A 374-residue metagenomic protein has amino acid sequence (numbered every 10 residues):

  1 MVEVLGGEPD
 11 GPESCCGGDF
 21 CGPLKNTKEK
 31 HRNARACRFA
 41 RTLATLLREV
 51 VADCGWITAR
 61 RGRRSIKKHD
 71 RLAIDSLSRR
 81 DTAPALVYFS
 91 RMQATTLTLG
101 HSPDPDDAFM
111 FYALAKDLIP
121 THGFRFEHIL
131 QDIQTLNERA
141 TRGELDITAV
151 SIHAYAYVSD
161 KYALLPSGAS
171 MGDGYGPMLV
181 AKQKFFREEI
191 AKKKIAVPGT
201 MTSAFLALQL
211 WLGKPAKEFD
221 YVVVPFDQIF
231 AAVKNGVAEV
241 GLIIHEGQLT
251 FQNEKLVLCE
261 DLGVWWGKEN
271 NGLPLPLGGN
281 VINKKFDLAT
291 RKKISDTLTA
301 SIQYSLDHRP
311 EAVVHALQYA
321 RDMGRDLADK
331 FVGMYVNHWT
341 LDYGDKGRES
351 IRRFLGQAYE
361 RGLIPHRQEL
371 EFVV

Functional and structural regions predicted by a protein language model:
C15-C16, C21, C37, C54: Cysteine-centered motifs
P23, T42-T45, R71, S76 (+2 more regions): Short, positively charged and aromatic/hydrophobic N-terminal segments
Q93-K116, L130, P177-V240, I244-L249 (+1 more regions): Bilobed "Venus flytrap"/periplasmic-binding protein-like clamshell domains and structurally analogous long
D106-M110, I119-S151: Extracytoplasmic small-molecule ligand-binding "clamshell" domains of the periplasmic binding protein/Venus flytrap
D132-Q134, G143-A156, P225-F226, I243-L249: Beta->alpha turn/N-cap motifs
L164-R187, W266-K285: Hydrophobic/proline-rich hinge and linker segments of small-molecule sensing/allosteric domains, predominantly
P225-Q318: Pocket-lining segment of extracytoplasmic ligand-binding domains
F286-Q357: Secondary-structure end/capping motifs
